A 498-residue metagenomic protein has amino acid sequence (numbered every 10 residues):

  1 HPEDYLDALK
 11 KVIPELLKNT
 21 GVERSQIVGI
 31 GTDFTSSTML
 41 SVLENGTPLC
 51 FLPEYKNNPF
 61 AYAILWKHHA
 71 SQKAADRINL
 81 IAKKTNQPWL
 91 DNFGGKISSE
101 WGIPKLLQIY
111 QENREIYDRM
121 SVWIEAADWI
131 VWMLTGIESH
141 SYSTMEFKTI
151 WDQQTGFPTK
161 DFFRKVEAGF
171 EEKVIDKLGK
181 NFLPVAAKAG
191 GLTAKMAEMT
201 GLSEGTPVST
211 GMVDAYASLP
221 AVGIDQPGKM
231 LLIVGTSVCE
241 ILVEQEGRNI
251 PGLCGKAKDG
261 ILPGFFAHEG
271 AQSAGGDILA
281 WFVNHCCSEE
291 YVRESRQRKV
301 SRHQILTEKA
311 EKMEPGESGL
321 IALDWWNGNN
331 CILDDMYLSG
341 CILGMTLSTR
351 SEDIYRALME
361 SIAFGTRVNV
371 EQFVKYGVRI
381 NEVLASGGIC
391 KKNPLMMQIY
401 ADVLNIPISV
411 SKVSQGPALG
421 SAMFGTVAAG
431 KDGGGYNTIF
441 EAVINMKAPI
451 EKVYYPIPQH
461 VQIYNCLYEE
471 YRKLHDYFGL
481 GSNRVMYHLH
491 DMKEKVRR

Functional and structural regions predicted by a protein language model:
E3-L6, K10, S25-N79, K83-K84 (+7 more regions): Glycine/Thr-rich phosphate-binding loops that ligate phosphate moieties of nucleotide and other phosphorylated ligands
K11-G21: A short, N-terminal amphipathic alpha-helix
Q26-D33, W123, G205-A217, A221 (+3 more regions): Short glycine-aspartate micro-motif
L40-L43, I109-Q111, W132, V222-G223 (+1 more regions): Short beta-strand-to-turn element immediately C-terminal to the catalytic PLP-Schiff-base lysine in fold type I
I78, G223-I224: Membrane-interfacial alpha-helical segments at the cytosolic side of multi-pass membrane proteins
N79-V213, L279, L323-N327, Y355-M359: Gly/Ser/Thr-rich active-site cleft segment
P104, A127-W129, L219, G260 (+1 more regions): Core active-site phosphate/anionic-ligand binding loop and the adjoining beta-turn-alpha structural block in enzyme
